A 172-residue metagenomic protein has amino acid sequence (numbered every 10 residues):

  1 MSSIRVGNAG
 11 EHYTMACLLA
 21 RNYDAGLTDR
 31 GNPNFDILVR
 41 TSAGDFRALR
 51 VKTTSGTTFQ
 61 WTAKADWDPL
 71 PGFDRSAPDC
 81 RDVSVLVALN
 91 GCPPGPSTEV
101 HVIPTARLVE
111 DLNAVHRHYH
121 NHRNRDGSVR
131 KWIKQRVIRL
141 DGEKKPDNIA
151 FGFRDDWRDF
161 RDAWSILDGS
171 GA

Functional and structural regions predicted by a protein language model:
M1-P33, L38-A172: Mixed-charge (Asp/Glu-Lys/Arg
